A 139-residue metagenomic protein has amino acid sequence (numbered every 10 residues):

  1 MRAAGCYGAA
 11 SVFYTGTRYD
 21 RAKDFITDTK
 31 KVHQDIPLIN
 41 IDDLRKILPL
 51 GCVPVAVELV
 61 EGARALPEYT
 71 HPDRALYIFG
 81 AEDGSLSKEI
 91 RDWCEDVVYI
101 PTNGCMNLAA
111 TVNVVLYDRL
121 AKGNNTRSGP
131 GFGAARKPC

Functional and structural regions predicted by a protein language model:
M1-E58, L120-N125, G129-C139: RNA substrate-binding interface of SAM-dependent RNA methyltransferases
A4, I78, T111: Conserved RecA-like P-loop NTPase ATPase core
T17-R18, A81-G84, P101-M106: Short, acidic/turn-prone active-site loops that include or flank metal/cofactor- and phosphate-binding residues
A22-K23, D35, A63-E68, D83 (+1 more regions): Generic secondary-structure boundary/loop-capping signal
K23-D28, P67-Y69, A110-T111: Short secondary-structure transition/capping segments
D43-L48, G62-R64, C105-N107: A short acidic, often aromatic-flanked loop/helix-cap motif at beta-alpha or helix-coil junctions that lines enzyme
V60-V98: Active-site/ligand-binding-proximal alpha/beta "capping" segment
W93-G131: Structured adenosyl-cofactor binding patch, chiefly the S-adenosyl-L-methionine
